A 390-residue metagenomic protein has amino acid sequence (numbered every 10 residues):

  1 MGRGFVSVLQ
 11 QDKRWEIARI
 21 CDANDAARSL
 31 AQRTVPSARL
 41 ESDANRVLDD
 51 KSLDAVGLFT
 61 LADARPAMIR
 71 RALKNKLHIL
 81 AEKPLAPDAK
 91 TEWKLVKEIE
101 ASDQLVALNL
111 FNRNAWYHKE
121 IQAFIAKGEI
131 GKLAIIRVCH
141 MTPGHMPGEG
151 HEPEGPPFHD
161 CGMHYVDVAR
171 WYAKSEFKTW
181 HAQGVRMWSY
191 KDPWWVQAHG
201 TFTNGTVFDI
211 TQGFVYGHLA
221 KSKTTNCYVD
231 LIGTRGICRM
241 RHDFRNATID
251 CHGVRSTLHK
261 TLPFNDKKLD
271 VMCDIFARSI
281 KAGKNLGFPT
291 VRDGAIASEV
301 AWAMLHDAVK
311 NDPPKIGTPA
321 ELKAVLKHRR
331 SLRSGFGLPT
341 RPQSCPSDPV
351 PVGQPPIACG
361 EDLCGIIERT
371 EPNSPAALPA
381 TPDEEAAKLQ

Functional and structural regions predicted by a protein language model:
M1-V35, G360-L363, L378: N-terminal Rossmann-like dinucleotide-binding module
F5, V35-E98: Beta-loop-alpha module in the N-terminal Rossmann-like domain of NAD(P)-dependent dehydrogenases, especially those
E16-A18, T257-T261, S279-I296: Glycine- and charged-residue-rich phosphate/anionic-cofactor binding loop of Rossmann-like
A23-A27, L262-C273, P289: Active-site loop of classical SDR/Rossmann-like NAD(P)-dependent oxidoreductases, centered on the catalytic Tyr-X3-Lys
D63, A86-P147, P346, V352-Q354 (+1 more regions): A contiguous active-site-proximal alpha/beta segment in oxidoreductase catalytic domains
A81, V106-L108, R137, I210 (+1 more regions): Hydrophobic residues in well-ordered beta-strands that form the structural core
N109-Y117, H140, G144-H181, W188-W195 (+2 more regions): Mid-domain beta-loop-alpha active-site segment that forms a flexible, acidic cofactor/metal-binding surface
V166-N246, P263, D270-N285, W302-A303 (+3 more regions): Contiguous beta-strand/loop segments that form the cofactor/metal-binding neighborhood of enzyme cores
